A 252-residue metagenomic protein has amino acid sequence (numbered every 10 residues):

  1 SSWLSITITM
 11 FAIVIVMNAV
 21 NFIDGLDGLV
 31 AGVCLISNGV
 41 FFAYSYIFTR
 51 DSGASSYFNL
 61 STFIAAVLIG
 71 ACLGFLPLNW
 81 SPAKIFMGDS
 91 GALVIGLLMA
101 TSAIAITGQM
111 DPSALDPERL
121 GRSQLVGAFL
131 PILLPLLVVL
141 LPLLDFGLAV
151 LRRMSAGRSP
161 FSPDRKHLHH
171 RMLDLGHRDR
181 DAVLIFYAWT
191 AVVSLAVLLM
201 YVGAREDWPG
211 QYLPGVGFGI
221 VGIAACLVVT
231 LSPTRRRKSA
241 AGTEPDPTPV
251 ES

Functional and structural regions predicted by a protein language model:
S1-V14: Membrane-helix boundary/helix-loop-helix interface segments in multi-pass membrane proteins
I13-N21: Active-site alpha-helical segments that house and flank conserved acidic catalytic motifs for diphosphate chemistry
N18, D27-V30: PRPP/pyrophosphate-binding module of the type I phosphoribosyltransferase fold
L29-E251: Alpha-helical transmembrane segments
